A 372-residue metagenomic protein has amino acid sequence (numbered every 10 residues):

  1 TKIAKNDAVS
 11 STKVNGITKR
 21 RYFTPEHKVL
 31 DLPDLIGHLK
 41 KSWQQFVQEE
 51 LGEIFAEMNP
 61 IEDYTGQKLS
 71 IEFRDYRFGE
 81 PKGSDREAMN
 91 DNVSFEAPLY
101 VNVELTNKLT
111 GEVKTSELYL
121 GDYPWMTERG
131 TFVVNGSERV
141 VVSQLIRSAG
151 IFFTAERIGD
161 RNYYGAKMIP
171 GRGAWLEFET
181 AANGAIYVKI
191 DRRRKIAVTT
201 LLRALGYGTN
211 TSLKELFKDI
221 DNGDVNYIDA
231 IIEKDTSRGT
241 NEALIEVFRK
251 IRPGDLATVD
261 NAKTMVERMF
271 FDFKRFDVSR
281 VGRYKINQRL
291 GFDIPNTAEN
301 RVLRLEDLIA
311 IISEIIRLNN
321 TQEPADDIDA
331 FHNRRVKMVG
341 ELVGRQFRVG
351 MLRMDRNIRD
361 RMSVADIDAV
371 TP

Functional and structural regions predicted by a protein language model:
T1-P372: N-terminal non-catalytic structural scaffold regions of very large proteins
